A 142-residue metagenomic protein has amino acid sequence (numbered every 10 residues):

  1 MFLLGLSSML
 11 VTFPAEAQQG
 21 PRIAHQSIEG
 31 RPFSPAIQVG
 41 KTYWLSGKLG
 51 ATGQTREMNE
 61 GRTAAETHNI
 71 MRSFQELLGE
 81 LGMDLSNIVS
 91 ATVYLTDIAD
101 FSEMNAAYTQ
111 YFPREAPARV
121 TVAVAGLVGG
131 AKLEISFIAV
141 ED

Functional and structural regions predicted by a protein language model:
F2-R72, E76-S86, L95-D142: N-terminal presequence-like segments and the immediate start of the first folded domain
V89-A91: Surface-exposed aromatic
